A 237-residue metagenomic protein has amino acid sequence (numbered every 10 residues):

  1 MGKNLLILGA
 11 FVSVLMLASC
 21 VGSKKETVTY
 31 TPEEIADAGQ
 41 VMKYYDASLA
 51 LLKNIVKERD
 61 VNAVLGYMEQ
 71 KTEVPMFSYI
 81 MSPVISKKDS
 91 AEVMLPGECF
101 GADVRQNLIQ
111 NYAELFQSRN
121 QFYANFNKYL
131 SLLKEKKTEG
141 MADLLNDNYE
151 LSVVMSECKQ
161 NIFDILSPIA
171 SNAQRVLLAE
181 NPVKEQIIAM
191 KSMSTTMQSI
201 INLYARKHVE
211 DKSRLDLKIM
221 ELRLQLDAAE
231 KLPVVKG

Functional and structural regions predicted by a protein language model:
M1, E26-T29, P96, D103 (+1 more regions): Generic alpha-helix detector with strongest preference for long hydrophobic helices that associate with membranes
M1-I7: Bacterial N-terminal signal peptides that target proteins for export
L5, G22-S23: Gram-positive cell-envelope targeting signals
I7, I35, I55, I80 (+7 more regions): Weak global preference for isoleucine
G9-V12: Sec-dependent N-terminal signal peptides
M16-S19: C-terminal motif of bacterial Sec signal peptides marking the signal peptidase cleavage site
K24-Q160: Leu/Val/Ala/Ile-rich N-terminal alpha-helices, chiefly Sec-type signal peptides and the beginnings
F122, M141, L145-K236: Extended amphipathic alpha-helical interaction segments
